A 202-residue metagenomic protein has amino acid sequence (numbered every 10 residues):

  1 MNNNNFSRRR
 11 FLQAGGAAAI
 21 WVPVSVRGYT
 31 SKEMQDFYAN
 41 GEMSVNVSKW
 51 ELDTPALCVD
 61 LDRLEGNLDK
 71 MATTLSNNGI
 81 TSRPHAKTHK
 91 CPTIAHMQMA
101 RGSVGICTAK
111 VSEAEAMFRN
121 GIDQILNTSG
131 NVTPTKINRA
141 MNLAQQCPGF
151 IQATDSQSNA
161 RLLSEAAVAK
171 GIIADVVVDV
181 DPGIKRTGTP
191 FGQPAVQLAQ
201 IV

Functional and structural regions predicted by a protein language model:
M1-A19: N-terminal secretory signal peptides and thylakoid transit peptides that target proteins across membranes
V24-K70, T74-N77: C-terminal segment of N-terminal export signals and the immediately downstream linker at the start of the mature
A86-V202: Active-site-proximal beta-alpha core segment in soluble small-molecule metabolic enzymes
